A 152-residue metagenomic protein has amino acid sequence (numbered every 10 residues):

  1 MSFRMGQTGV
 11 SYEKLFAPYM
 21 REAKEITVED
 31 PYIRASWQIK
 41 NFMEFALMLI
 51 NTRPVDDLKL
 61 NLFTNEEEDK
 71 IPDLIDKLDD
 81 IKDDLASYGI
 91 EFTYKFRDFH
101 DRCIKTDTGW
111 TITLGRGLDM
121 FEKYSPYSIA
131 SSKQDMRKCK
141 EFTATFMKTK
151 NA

Functional and structural regions predicted by a protein language model:
M1-E13, P18, Y32-R34, I39-A152: PLD/PLD-like phosphodiesterase catalytic module centered on the HKD motif
Y19-A23: Secondary-structure "cap/kink" motif recognition
E25-D30: Conserved P-loop NTPase "ATPase switch" module shared by AAA+ and STAND
